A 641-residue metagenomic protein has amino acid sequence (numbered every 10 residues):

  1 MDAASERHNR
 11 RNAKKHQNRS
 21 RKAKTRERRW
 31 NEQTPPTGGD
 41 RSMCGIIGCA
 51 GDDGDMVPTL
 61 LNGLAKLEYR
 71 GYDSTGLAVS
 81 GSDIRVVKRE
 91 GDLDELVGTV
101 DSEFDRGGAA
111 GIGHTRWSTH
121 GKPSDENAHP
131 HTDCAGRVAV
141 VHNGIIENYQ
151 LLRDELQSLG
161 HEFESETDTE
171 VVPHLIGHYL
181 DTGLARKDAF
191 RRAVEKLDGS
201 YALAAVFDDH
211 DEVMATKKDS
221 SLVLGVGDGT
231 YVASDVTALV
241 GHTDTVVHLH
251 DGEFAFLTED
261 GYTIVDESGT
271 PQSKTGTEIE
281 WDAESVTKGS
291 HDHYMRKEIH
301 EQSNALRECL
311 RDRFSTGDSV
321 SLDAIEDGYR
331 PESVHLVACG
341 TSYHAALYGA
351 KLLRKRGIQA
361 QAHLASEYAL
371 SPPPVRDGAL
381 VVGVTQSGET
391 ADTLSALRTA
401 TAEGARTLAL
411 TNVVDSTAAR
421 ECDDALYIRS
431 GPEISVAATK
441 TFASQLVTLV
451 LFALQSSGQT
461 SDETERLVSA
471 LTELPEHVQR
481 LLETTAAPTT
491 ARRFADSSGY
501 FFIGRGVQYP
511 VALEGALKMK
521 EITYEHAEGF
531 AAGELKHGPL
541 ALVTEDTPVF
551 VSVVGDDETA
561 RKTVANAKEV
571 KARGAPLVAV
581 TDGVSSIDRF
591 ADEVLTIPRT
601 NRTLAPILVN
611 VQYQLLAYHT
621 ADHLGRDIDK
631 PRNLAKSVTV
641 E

Functional and structural regions predicted by a protein language model:
R7-H8, R19-S42: Short, Lys/Arg-enriched N-terminal segments with co-localized hydrophobic residues within the first ~10-30 amino acids
P35-E259, V265-K288, E308, D318-E326 (+5 more regions): Conserved short alpha-helical segments that host acidic/polar catalytic motifs at enzyme active sites
D53, L64, Q302-L306, L310-H335 (+2 more regions): Active-site phosphate/pyrophosphate-binding segments
G107-A109, G113-E126, C309-E326, Y348-G383 (+1 more regions): Glycine-rich oxoanion-binding loops at beta->alpha junctions
S200-G229, S498-E521, D557-T559, V564: Acidic/histidine-rich
Y262-H293, E298, N304, D424 (+2 more regions): Terminal amphipathic helices with adjacent charged low-complexity linkers/tails
G269, T600-E641: Generic C-terminus detector
Y329-S469, E473, V553-L595, L616 (+1 more regions): Glycine-rich phosphate-binding loops that contact phosphosugars or nucleotide phosphates
